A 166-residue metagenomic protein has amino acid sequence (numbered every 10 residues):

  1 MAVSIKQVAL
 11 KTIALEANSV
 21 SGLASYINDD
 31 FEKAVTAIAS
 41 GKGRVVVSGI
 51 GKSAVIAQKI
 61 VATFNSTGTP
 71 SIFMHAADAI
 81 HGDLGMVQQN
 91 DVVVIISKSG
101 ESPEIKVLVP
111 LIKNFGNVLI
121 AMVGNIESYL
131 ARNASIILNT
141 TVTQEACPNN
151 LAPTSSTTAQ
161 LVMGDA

Functional and structural regions predicted by a protein language model:
M1-G43: An N-terminal, well-structured beta->alpha segment
G43-D165: Glycine-rich phosphate-binding loops that contact phosphosugars or nucleotide phosphates
